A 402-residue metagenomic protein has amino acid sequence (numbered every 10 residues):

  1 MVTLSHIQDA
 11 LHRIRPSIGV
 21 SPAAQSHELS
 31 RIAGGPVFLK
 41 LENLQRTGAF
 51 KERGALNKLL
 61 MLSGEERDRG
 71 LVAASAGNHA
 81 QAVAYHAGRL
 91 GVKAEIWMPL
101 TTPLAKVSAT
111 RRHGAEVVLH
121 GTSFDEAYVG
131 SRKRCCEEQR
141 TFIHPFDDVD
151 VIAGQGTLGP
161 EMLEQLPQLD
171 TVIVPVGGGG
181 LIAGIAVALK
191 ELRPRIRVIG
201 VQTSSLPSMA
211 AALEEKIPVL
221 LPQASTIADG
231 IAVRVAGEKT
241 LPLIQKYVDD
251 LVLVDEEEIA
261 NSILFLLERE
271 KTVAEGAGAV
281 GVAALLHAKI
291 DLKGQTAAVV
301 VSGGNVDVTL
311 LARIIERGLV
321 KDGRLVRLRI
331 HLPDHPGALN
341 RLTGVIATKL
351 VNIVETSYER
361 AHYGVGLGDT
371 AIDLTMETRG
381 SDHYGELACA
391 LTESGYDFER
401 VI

Functional and structural regions predicted by a protein language model:
M1-I402: PLP-dependent amino-acid enzyme catalytic core
